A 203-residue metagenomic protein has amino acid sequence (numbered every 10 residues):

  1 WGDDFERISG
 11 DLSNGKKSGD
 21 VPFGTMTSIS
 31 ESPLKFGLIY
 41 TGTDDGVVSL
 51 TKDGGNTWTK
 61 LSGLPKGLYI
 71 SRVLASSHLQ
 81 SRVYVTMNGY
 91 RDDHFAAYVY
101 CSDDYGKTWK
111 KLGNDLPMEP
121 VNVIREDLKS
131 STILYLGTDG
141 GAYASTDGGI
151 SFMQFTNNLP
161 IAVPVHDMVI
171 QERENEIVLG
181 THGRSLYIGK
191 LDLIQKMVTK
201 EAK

Functional and structural regions predicted by a protein language model:
W1-A202: Beta-propeller blade termini and top-face loops
